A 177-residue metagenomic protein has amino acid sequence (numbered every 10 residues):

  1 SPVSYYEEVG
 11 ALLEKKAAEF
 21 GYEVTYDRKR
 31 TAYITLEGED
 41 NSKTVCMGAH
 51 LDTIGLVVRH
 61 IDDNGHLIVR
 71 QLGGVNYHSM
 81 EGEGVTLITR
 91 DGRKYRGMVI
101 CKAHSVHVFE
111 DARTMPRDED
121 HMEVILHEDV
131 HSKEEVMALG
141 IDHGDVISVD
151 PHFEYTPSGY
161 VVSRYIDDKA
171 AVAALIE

Functional and structural regions predicted by a protein language model:
S1-E177: N-terminal hydrophobic/helix-forming segments and targeting peptides
